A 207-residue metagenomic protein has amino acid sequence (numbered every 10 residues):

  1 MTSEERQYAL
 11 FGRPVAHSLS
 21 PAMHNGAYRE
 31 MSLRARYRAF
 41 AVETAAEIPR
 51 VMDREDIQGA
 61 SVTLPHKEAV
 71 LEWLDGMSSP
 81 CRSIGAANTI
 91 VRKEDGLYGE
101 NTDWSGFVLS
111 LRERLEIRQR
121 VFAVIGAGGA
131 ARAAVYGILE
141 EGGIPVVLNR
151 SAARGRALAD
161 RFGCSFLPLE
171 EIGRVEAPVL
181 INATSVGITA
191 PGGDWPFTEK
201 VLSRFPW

Functional and structural regions predicted by a protein language model:
T2-L115: Phosphate/diphosphate ligand-binding glycine-rich loop within oxidoreductases
E5, R118-V121, A177, R204-F205: Phosphate-coordination loops involved in phosphoryl transfer and adenosine-cofactor binding
G12, G99-N101, L111, L115-L139 (+1 more regions): Glycine-rich adenosine-cofactor-binding loop
P49-R50, Y136, R156, K200: Alpha-helical segments flanking ligand/cofactor-binding loops in enzyme cores
V62-A69, G128-A130, S185-I188: Short glycine-rich anion-binding loops that position phosphate/pyrophosphate groups of nucleotides and phosphorylated
E141-F162: NAD(P)-binding Rossmann-fold cofactor-contacting core
D160-W207: Rossmann-like adenosine-cofactor binding region
